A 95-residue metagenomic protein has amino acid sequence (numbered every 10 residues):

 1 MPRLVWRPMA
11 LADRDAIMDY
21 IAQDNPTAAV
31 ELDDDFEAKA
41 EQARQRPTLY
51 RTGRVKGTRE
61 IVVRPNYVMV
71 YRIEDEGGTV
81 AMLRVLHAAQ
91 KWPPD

Functional and structural regions predicted by a protein language model:
R3-T58, G77, D95: Basic, Lys/Arg-enriched alpha-helical interface segments
V68, R72-D95: Enriched for short, Lys/Arg-rich terminal
